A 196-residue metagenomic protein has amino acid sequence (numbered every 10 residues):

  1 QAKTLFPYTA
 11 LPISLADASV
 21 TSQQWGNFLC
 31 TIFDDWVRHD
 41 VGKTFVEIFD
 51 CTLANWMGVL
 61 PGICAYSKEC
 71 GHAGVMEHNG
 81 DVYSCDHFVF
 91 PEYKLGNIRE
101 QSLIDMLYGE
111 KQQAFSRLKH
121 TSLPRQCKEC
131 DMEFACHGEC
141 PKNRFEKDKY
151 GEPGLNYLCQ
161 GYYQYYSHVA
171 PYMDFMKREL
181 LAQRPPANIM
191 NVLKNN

Functional and structural regions predicted by a protein language model:
Q1, T9-C70, V75-E77, H87-I98: Radical SAM enzyme [4Fe-4S]-AdoMet core and its adjacent flexible, acidic and glycine-rich loops/tails across
P7-T9, D148: A periodicity- and composition-biased signal for non-globular, repetitive helical segments
V89-N196: Flexible mid-to-C-terminal extensions adjoining Fe-S/redox cofactors in radical SAM and related proteins
